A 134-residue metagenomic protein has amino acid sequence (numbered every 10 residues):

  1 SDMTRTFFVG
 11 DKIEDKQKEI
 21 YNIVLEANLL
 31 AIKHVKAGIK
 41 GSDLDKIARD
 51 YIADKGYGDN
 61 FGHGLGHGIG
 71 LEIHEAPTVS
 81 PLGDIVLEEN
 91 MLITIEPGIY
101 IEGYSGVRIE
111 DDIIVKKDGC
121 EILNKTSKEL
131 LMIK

Functional and structural regions predicted by a protein language model:
S1-K134: Active-site neighborhoods and metal-handling regions in enzymes and metal-associated proteins
